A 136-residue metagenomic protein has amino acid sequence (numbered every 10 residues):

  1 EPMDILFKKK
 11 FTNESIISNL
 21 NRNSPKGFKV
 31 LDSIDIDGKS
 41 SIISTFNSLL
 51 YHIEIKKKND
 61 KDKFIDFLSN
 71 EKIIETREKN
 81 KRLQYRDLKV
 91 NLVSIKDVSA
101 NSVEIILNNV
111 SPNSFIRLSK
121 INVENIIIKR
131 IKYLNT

Functional and structural regions predicted by a protein language model:
E1-H52: Ordered, amphipathic secondary-structure segments that act as subunit-interaction surfaces in large macromolecular
L6-K8, E54-K56, I106-N108: Short hydrophobic/aromatic beta-strand micro-patches that form the beta-sheet surface supporting nucleotide- or nucleic
K9-N19, K57-L68, S111-R117: Short, conserved charged micro-motifs
N19, I42-S44, F64, R86 (+1 more regions): Residue-level signal for the start and early helices of compact helical domains
V30-D32, I55-K57, R77: Glycine-rich loops and low-complexity Gly/Arg-rich segments that provide flexible linkers or classic glycine-based
S40-K57, V90-V98, N135-T136: Short, low-order "capping/linker" segments at domain edges
D62, S69-T136: Core RNA-modification/binding signature centered on pseudouridine synthases
